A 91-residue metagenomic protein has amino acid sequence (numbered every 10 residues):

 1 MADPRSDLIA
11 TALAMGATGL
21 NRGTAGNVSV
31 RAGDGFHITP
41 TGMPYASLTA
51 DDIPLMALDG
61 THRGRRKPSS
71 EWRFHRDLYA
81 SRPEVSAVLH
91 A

Functional and structural regions predicted by a protein language model:
A2-L89: An anion-binding catalytic pocket shared by soluble metabolic enzymes
